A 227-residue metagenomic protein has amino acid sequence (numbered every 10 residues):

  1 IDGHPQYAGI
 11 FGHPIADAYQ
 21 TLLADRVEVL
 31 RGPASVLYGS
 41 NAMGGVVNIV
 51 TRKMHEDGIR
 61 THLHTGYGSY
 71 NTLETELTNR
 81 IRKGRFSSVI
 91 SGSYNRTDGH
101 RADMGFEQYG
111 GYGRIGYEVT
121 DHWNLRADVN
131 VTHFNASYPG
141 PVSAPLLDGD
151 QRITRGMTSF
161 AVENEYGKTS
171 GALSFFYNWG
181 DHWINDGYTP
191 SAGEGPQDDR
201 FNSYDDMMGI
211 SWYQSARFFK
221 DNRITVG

Functional and structural regions predicted by a protein language model:
H4-R31: Short acidic/polar hinge/loop motifs at secondary-structure boundaries that mediate gating or recognition
V27-V29, V47-I49, V162: N-terminal secretion/transport leader regions
A34, V46, T51-I81, S91-G92 (+1 more regions): Short strand-turn segments of transmembrane beta-barrel domains in outer membranes, especially the first one or two
M43-G45, I59-L63, L73-L77, Y109-G113 (+4 more regions): Hydrophobic, lipid-facing positions within transmembrane beta-strands of outer-membrane proteins
E56, K83-F86, T120-H122, T132 (+2 more regions): Outer-membrane beta-barrel channels and translocator barrels
T61-L63, S88-I90, L125-A127, G171-F175 (+1 more regions): Transmembrane beta-strands of outer-membrane beta-barrel proteins
I81-K83, Y117, V162-Y166, D206 (+1 more regions): Residue-level signature of outer-membrane beta-barrel architecture
T97-M104, Q108, N124-M207: Flexible loop and strand-edge segments within Gram-negative outer membrane beta-barrel domains
